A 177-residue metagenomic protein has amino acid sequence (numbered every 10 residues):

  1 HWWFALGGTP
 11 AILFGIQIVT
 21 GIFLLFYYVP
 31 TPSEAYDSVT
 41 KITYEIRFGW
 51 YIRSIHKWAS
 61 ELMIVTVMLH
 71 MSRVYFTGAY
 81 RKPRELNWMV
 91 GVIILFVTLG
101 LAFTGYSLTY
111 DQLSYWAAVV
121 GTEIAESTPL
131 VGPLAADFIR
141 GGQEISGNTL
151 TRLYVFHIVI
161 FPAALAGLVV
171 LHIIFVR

Functional and structural regions predicted by a protein language model:
H1-R177: Membrane-embedded alpha-helical bundles that constitute the cytochrome b-like, heme-associated redox core of multi-pass
